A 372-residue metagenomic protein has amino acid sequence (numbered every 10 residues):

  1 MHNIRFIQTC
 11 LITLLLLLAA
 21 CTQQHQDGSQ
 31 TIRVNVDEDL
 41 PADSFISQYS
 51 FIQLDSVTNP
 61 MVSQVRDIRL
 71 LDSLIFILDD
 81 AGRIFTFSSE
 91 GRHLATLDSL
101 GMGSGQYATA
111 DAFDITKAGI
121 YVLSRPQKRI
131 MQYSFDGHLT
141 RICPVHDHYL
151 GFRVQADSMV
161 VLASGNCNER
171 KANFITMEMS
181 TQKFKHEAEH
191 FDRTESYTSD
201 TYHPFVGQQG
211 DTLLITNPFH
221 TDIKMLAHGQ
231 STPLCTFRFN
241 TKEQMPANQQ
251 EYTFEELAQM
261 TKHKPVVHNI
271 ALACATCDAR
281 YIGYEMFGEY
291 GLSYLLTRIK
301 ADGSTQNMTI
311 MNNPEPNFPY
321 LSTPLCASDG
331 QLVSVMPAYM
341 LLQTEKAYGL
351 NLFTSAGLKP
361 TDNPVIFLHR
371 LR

Functional and structural regions predicted by a protein language model:
L18-A20: C-terminal motif of bacterial Sec signal peptides marking the signal peptidase cleavage site
Q24-L54: Blade/loop signatures of beta-propeller domains
S50-G82: Beta-strand-rich domains and repeat architectures in extracellular enzymes and scaffolds, especially beta-propellers
D55-N59, R92-K117, S124-R125: Blade-loop segments of beta-propeller domains
Q64-D67, A108-A112, D147-Q155, S196-P204 (+2 more regions): Repeated scaffold domains used in trafficking and secretory/extracellular systems, primarily beta-propellers
S73-D79, A118-S124, S158-C167, Q208-K224 (+2 more regions): Short beta-strand elements that form the blades of beta-propeller/WD-repeat-like and other beta-sheet-rich scaffold
R125-A172, H186-E195: Asp-box/WD-like beta-propeller blade repeats and closely related beta-sheet repeat scaffolds
C235-T261, A301-D329: Conserved blade-ending motifs and adjacent loop-strand segments that build the rim/top face of beta-propeller domains
